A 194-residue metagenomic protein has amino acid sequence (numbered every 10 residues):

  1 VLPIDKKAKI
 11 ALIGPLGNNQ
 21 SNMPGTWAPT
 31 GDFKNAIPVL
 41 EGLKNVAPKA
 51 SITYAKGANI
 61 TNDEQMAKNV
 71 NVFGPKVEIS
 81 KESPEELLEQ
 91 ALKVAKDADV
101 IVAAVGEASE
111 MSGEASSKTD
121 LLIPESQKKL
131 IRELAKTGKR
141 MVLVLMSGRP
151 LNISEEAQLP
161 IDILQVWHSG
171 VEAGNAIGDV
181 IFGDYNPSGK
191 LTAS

Functional and structural regions predicted by a protein language model:
V1-S194: C-terminal non-catalytic regions of proteins with extracellular/luminal or membrane-system context
